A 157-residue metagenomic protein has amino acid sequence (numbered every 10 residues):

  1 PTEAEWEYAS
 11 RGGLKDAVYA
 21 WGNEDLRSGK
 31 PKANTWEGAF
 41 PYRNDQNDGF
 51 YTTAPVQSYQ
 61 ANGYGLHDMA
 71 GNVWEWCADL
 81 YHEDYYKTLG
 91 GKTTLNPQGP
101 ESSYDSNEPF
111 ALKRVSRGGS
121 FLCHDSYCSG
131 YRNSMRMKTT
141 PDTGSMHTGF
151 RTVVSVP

Functional and structural regions predicted by a protein language model:
P1-M137, P141, M146: Functional-site microenvironments in short loops/helix caps that host divalent-cation chemistry
S145-P157: Short, structured beta-strand segments at or near domain termini in extracellular proteins/domains
